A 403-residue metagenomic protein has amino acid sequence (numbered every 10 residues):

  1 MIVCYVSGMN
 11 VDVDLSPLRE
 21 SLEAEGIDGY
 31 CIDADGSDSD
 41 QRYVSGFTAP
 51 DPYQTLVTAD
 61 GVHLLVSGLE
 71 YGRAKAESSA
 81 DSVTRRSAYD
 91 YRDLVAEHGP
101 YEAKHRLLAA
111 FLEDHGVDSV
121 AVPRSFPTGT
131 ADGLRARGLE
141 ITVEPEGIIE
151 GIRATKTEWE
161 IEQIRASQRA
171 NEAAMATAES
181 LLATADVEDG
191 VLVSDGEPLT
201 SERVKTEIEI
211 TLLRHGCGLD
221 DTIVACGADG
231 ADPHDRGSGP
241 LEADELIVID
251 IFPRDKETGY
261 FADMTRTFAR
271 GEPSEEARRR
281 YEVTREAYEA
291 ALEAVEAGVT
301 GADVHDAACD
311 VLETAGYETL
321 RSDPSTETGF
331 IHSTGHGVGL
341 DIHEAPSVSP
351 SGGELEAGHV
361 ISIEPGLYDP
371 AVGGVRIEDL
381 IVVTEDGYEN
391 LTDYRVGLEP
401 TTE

Functional and structural regions predicted by a protein language model:
V3-E403: Active-site neighborhoods and metal-handling regions in enzymes and metal-associated proteins
